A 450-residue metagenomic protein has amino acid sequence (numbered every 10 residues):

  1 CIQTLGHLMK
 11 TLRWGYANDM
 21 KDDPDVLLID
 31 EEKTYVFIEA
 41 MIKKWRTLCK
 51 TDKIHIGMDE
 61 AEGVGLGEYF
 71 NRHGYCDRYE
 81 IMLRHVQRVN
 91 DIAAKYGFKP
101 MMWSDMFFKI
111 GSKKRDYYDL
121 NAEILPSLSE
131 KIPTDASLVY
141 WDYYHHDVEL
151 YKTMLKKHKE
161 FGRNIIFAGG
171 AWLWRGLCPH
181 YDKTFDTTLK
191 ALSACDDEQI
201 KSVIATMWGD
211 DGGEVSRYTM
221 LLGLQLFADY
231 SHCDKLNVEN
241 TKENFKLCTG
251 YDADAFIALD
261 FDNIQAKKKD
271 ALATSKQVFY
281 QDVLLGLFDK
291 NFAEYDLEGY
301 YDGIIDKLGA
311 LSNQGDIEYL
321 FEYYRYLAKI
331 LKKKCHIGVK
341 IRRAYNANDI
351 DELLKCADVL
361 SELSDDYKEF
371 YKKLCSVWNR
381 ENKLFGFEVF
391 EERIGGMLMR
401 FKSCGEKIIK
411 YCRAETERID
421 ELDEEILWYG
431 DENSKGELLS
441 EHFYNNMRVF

Functional and structural regions predicted by a protein language model:
C1-G15, K50-K53, T206-D210: Glycine-rich, aromatic-flanked loop segments that form ligand/cofactor-binding clefts across common enzyme folds
C1-Q3, M58-D59, S104-M106, W208: Short, well-ordered beta-to-alpha junction loops that form the rim of enzyme active sites and present histidine/acidic
I2-L5, W14-A17, G169-A171, L247-T249: Secreted glycan hydrolases and related glycan-binding modules that recognize and/or cleave
T4, D22-D25, D30-R72: Active-site groove signature of glycoside hydrolases
G6-M9, G63-G65, I110-G111: Short, well-ordered, mixed-charge alpha-helical segments that flank or form enzyme active sites
M9-L12, E31, A136, D147: Solvent-exposed, flexible loop/coil residues
A17, D59-G63, R163: Short connector loops/turns at beta-strand edges and beta->alpha or beta->beta junctions
Y35-K43, T47, T51, N71-F450: Substrate-binding groove of N-acetylhexosamine-processing glycoside hydrolases
